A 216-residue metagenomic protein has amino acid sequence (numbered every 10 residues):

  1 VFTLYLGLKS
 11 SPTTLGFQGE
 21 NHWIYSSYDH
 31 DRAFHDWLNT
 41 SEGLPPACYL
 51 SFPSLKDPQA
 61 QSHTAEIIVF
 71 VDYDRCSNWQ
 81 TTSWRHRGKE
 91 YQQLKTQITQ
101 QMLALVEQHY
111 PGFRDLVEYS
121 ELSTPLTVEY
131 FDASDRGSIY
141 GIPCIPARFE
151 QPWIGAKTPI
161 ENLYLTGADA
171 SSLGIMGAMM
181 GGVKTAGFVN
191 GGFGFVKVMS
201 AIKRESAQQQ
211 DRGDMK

Functional and structural regions predicted by a protein language model:
V1-A60: Mid-domain catalytic core of redox enzymes that form a hydrophobic substrate pocket/lid adjacent to a catalytic redox
V1-T13, T64-E66, F70-V71, L94-I98 (+1 more regions): C-terminal structured subdomain/cap of oxidoreductase catalytic cores
G7, W23-I24, Y119-T127, I202-A207: A glycine-rich phosphate-binding loop feature that marks nucleotide/adenosyl-phosphate handling sites
S11-P12, S41-G43, T64, R87-L126: Flavin-binding catalytic cores
P12-L15, D57-P58, Y73-S77, P125-T127 (+1 more regions): Flexible loop/turn segments at secondary-structure boundaries
T13-G19, G112-E118, G194-S200: Acidic/polar loop patches that form or flank catalytic/metal-binding clefts of enzymes that bind anionic ligands
P45-Y49, Q108-S172: A glycine-rich dinucleotide-binding beta-alpha-beta segment and adjacent secondary-structure elements that constitute
P53, Q59-T81, H86-Q100: Glycine-rich, aromatic-lined ligand/substrate-binding cores of catalytic and carbohydrate-binding domains
